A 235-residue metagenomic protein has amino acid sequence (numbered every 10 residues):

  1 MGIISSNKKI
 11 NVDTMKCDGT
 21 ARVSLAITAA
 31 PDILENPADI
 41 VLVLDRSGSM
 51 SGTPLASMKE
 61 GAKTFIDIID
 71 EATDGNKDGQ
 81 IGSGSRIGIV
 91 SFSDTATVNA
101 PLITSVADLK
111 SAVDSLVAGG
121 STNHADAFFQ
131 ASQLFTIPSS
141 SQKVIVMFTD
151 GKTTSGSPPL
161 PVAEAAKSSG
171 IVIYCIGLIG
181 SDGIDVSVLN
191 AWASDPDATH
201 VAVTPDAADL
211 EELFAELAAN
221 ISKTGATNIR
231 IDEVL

Functional and structural regions predicted by a protein language model:
M1-V41, R46-A56: Acidic, polar low-complexity linker/tail segments
G2, D18, I33, H200-L235: C-terminal "exit" segments of structured domains
S6, A21-L25, G88, Y174 (+1 more regions): Hydrophobic residues positioned within well-ordered beta-strands of beta-sheet architectures
M15, P31-L34, D67-G82, S132-S141 (+3 more regions): Surface-exposed acidic, glycine-flexible loop patches that form ligand/cofactor-binding and adhesion interfaces
P37, G84-R86, T97, Q142 (+1 more regions): Exposed beta-strand and adjacent loop surfaces of beta-rich binding modules that mediate intermolecular recognition
L44-S51, K63, D67-D70, Q80-Q133 (+3 more regions): Short, charged loop segments at secondary-structure junctions
P54-S57, N76, S115-Q133, S140-V144 (+1 more regions): VWA/integrin I-like adhesion module and closely mimicked acidic/polar interface patches used
